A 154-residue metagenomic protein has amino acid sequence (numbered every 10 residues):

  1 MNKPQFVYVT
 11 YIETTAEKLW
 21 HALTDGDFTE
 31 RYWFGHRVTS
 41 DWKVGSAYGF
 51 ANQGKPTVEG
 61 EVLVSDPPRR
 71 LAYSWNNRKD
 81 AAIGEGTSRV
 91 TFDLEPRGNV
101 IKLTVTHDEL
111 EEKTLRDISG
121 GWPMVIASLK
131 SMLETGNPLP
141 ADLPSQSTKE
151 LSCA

Functional and structural regions predicted by a protein language model:
K3, Q53-K55, E85: Glycine-centered tight beta-turn/hairpin loop motif at sheet-sheet or coil-to-beta transitions
V7-Y8, T14, T24-E61, R70 (+1 more regions): Short beta-edge strand/loop motif at the mouth of beta-sheet-based domains
T10, E59-V64, S88-E95: Hydrophobic/aromatic beta-strand elements that line small-molecule binding cavities or substrate pockets in beta-rich
A16-E17, L63-R69, D93-K102: A short, structured loop/turn motif at beta-sheet edges
L19-W20, T29, Y48, V62 (+4 more regions): Hydrophobic pocket/interface hotspot
A47-Q53, Y73-R78, V105-H107: Short beta-strand segments that buttress and anchor functional surface loops
R78-M124, L129-S131: Beta-strand/loop substructures that line and gate deep hydrophobic ligand-binding cavities in soluble
M124-V125, S131, T135-A154: Structured surface interface patches that mediate subunit assembly and partner/cofactor docking
